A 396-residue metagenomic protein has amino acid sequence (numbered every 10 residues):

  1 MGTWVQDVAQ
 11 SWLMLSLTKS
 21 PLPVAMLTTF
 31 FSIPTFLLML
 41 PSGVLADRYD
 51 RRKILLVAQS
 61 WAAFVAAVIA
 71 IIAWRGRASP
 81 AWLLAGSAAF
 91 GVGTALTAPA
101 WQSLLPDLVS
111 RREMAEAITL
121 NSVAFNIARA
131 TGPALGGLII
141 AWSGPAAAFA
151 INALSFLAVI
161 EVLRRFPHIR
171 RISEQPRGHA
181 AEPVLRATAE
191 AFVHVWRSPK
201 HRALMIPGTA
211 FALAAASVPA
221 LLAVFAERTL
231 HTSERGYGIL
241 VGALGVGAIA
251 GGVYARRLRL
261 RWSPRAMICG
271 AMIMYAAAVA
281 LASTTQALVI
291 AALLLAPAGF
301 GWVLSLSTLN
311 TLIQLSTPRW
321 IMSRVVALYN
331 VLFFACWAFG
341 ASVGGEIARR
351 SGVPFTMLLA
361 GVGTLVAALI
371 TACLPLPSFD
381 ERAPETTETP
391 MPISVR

Functional and structural regions predicted by a protein language model:
M1-R396: Alpha-helical transmembrane-bundle signature of multi-pass membrane transport and export proteins
